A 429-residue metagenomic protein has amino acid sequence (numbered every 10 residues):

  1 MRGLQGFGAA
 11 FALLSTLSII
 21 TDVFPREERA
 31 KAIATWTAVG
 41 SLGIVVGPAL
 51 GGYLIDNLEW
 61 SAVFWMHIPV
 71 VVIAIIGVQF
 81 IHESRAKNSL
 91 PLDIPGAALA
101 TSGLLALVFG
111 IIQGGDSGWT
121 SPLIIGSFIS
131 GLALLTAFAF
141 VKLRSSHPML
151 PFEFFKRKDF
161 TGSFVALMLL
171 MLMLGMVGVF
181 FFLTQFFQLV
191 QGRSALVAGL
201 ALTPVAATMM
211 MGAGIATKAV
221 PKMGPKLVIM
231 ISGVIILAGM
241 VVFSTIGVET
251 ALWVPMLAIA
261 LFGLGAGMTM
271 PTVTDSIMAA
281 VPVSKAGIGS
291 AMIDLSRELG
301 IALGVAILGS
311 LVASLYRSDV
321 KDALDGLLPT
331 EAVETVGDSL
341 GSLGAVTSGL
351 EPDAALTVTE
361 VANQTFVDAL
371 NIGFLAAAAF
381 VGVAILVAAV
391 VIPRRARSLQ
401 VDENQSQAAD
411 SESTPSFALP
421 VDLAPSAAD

Functional and structural regions predicted by a protein language model:
M1-G96, P122, E249, V283: Helix-loop-helix hairpins in multi-pass membrane proteins, especially solute transporters
Q5, V70-A74, I235-M240, V381-A384: MFS 12-TM fold signature
Q5-G6, W36-I44, P48, G96 (+7 more regions): Structural signature of transmembrane alpha-helices in multi-pass secondary transporters
L14, L58-E59, M66-I68, P95-G96 (+4 more regions): Transmembrane core module of solute transporters
V45, A49, L105, G214-I215 (+3 more regions): Residue-level hotspots within transmembrane alpha-helices of multi-pass secondary transporters
L50-L58, I111, F187-Q188, A219-V220 (+2 more regions): Interfacial helix-cap and linker-helix signal at transmembrane-aqueous boundaries of multi-pass secondary transporters
I68-A86, G103-I112, G131-S145, A384-I392: C-terminal membrane-cytosol helix-exit motif in multi-pass small-molecule transporters
R297-P393, S398-D429: Hydrophobic transmembrane architecture of multi-pass small-molecule transporters
